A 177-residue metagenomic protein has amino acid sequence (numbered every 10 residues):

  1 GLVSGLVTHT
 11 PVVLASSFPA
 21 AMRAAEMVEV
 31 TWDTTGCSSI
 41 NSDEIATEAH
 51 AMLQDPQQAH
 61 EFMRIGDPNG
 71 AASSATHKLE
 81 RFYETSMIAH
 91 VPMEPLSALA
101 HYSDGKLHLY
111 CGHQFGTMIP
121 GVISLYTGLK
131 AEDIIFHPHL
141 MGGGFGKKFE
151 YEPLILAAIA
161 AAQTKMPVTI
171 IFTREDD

Functional and structural regions predicted by a protein language model:
G1-D177: Structural alpha/beta core scaffold segments of enzyme domains
